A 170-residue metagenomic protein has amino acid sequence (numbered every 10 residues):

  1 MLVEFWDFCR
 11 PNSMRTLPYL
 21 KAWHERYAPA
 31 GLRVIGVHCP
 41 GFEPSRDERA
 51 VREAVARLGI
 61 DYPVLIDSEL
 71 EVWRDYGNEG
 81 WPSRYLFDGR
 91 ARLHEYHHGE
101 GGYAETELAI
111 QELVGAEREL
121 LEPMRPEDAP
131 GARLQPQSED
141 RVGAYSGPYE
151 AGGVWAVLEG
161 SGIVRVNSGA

Functional and structural regions predicted by a protein language model:
M1, W81-S83, S161: Short loop/turn microsegments at loop-to-beta-strand junctions
L2-V3, V34: Hydrophobic beta-strand anchors of alpha/beta hydrolase catalytic cores
V3-R10, C39: Aromatic-flanked redox-active Cys/Sec active sites in thiol-based oxidoreductases, especially the WC-centered
F8, G41, G102, S161-G162: Short, solvent-exposed loop/turn segments at secondary-structure junctions
P11, A56-D61, I66-A109: Thiol/disulfide oxidoreductase modules built on the thioredoxin-like
M14-L58, I66-W73: Structural microenvironment flanking redox-active thiols in thiol-disulfide oxidoreductases
E25-P29, A56-G59, R92, Q111-E119: Sec-exported extracytoplasmic/periplasmic mature domains
A104-A170: Non-globular targeting/processing and membrane-anchoring segments
